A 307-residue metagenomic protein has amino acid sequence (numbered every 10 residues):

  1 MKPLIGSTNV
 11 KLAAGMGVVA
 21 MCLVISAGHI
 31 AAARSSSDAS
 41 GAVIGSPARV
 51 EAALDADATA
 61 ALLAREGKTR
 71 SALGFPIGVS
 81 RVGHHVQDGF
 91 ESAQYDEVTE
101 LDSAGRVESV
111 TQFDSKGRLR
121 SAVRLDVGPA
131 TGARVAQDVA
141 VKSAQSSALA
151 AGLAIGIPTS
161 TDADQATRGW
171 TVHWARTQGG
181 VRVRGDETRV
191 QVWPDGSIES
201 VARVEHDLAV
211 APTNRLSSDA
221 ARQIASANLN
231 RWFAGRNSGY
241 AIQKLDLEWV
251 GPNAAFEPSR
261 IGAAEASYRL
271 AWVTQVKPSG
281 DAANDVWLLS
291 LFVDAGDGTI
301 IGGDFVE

Functional and structural regions predicted by a protein language model:
K2-E307: Long, terminal "pre-/pro-" and other extracytoplasmic accessory regions that lie outside the mature folded/catalytic
